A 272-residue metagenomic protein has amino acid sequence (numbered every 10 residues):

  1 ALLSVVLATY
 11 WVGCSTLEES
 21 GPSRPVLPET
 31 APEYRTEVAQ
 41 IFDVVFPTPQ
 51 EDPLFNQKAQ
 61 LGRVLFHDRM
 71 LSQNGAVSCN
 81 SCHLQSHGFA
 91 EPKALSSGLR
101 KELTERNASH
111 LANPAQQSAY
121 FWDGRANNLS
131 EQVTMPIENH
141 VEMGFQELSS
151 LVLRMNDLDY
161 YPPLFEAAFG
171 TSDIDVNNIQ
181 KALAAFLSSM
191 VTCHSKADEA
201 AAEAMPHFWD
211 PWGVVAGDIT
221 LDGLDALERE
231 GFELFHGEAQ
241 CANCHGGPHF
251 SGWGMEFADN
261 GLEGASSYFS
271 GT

Functional and structural regions predicted by a protein language model:
A1-L2: Bacterial N-terminal signal peptides that target proteins for export
W11-G13: C-terminal motif of bacterial Sec signal peptides marking the signal peptidase cleavage site
T16-M135, D198-T272: Short glycine/threonine-rich turn/loop motifs
T48-E51, D68, N139-V141, S149-V152 (+1 more regions): Second-shell loop/turn segments in exported
G75-S78, N107, R125, E147 (+3 more regions): Generic hydrophobic, aliphatic-rich segments that mediate packing or membrane embedding
A115-S118, V133-I137, M155, D159 (+1 more regions): Generic hydrophobic/packing signal
S118-F121, N139-F145: Short, polar/flexible loop-turn hinges at active-site or ligand-entry regions and domain interfaces
L148-A167, T171-S195: C-terminal capping alpha-helices of c-type cytochrome domains
